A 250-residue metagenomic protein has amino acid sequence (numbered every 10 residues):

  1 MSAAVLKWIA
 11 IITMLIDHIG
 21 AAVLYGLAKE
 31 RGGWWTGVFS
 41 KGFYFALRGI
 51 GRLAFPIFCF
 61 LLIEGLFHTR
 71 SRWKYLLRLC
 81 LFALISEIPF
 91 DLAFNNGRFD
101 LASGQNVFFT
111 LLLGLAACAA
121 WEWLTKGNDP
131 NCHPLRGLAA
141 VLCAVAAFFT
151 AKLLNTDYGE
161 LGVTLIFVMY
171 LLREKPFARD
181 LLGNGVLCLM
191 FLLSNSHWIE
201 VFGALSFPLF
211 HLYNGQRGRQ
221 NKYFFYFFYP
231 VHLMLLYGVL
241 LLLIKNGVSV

Functional and structural regions predicted by a protein language model:
M1-V250: Alpha-helical transmembrane segments and their immediate juxtamembrane cytosolic regions
